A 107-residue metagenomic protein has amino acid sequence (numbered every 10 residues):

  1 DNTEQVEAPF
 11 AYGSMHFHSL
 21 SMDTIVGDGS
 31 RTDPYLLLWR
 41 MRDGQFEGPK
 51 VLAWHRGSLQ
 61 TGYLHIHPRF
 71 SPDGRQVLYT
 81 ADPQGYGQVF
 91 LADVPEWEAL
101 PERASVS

Functional and structural regions predicted by a protein language model:
D1, L37-D43, L91-E96: Beta-propeller blade signature
D1-E4, G44-K50, E98-E102: Beta-strand initiation motifs
V6-H18, F46-F70, V106: Conserved blade-ending motifs and adjacent loop-strand segments that build the rim/top face of beta-propeller domains
T24-V26, V77: Hydrophobic beta-strand positions that form the internal "hydrophobic ladder" of WD40/Gbeta-like beta-propeller blades
G29-P34, Q84-G87: Short, solvent-exposed loop/turn segments at conserved positions within beta-propeller repeat blades
L64-S107: Blade-level signature of beta-propeller repeat domains, shared across WD40, Kelch, NHL, RCC1 and BNR/Asp-box propellers
